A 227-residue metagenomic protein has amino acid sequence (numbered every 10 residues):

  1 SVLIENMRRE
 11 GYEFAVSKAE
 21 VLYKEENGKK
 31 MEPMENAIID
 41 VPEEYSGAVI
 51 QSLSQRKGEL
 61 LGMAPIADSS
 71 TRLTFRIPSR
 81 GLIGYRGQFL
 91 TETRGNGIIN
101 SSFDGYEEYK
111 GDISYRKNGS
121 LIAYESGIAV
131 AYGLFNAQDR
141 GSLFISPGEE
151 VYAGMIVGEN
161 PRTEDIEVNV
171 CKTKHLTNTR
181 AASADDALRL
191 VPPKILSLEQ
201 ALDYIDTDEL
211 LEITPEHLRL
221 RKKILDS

Functional and structural regions predicted by a protein language model:
S1-S227: Accessory interaction regions appended to the cores of large information-processing enzymes
